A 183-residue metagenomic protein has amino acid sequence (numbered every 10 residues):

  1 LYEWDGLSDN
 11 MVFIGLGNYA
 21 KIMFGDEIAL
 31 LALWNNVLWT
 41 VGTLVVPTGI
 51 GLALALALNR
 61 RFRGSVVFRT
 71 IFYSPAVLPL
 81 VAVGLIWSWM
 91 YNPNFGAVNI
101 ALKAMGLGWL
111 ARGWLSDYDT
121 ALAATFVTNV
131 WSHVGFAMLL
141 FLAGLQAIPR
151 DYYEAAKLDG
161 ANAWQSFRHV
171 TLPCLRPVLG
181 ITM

Functional and structural regions predicted by a protein language model:
L1-M183: A structural signal for multi-pass alpha-helical bundles of membrane permease subunits that mediate small-molecule
